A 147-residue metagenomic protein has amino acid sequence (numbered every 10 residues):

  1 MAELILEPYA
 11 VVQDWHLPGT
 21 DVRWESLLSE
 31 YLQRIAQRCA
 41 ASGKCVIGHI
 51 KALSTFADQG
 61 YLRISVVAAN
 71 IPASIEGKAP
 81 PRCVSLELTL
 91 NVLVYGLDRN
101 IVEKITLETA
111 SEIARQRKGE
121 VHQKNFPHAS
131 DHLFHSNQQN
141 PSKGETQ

Functional and structural regions predicted by a protein language model:
M1-Q147: P-loop NTP-binding site
